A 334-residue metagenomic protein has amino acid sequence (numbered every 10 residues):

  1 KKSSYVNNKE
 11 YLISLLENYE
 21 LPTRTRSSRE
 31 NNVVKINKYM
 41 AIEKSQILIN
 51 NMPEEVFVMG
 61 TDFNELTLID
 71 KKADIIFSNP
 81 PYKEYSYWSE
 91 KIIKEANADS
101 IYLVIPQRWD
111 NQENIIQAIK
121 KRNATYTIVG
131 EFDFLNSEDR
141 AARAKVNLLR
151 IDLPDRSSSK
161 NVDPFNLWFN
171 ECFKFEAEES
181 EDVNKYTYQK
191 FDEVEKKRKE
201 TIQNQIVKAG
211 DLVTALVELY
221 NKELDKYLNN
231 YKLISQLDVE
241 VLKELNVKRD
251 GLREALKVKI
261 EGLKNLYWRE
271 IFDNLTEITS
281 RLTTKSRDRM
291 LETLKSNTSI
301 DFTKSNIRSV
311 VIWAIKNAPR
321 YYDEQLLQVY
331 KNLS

Functional and structural regions predicted by a protein language model:
K1-S334: Class I S-adenosyl-L-methionine-dependent methyltransferase catalytic core
